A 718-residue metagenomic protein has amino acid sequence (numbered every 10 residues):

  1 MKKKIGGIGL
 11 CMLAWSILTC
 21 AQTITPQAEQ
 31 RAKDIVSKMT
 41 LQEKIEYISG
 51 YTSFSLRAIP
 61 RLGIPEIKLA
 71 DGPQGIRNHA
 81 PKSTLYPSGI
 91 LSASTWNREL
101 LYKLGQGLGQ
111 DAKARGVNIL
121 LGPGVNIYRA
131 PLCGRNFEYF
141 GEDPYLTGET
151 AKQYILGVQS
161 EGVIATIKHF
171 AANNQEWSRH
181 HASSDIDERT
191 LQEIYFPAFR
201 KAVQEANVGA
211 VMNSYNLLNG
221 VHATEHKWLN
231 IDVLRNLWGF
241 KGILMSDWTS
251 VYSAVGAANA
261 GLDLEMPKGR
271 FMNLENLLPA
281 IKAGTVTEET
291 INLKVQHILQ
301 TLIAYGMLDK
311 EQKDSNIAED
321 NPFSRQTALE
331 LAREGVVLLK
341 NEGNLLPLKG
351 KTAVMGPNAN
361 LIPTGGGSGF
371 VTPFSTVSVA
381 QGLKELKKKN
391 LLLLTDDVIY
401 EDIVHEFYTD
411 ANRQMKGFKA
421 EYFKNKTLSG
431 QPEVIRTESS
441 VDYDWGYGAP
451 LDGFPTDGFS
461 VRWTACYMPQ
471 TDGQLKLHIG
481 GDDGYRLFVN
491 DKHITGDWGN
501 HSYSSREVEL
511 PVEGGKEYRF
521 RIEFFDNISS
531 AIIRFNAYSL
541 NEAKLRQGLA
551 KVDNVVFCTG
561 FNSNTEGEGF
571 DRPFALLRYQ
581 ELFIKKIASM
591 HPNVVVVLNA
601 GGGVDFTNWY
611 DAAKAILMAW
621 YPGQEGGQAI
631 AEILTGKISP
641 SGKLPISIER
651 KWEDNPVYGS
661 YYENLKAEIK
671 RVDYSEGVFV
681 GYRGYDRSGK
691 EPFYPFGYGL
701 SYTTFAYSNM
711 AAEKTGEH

Functional and structural regions predicted by a protein language model:
M1-P26: Bacterial Sec-dependent N-terminal signal peptides
C20-L475, G480-H493, W498-H718: Glycoside hydrolase catalytic-domain context in secreted enzymes
